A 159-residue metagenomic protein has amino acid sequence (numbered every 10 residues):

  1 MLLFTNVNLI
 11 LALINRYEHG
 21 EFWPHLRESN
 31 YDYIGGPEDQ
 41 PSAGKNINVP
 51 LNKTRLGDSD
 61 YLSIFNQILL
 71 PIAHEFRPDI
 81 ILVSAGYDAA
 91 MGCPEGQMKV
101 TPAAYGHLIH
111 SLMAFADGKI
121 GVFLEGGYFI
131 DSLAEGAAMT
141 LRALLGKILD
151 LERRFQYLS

Functional and structural regions predicted by a protein language model:
M1-S159: A general "terminal functional-core" signal
